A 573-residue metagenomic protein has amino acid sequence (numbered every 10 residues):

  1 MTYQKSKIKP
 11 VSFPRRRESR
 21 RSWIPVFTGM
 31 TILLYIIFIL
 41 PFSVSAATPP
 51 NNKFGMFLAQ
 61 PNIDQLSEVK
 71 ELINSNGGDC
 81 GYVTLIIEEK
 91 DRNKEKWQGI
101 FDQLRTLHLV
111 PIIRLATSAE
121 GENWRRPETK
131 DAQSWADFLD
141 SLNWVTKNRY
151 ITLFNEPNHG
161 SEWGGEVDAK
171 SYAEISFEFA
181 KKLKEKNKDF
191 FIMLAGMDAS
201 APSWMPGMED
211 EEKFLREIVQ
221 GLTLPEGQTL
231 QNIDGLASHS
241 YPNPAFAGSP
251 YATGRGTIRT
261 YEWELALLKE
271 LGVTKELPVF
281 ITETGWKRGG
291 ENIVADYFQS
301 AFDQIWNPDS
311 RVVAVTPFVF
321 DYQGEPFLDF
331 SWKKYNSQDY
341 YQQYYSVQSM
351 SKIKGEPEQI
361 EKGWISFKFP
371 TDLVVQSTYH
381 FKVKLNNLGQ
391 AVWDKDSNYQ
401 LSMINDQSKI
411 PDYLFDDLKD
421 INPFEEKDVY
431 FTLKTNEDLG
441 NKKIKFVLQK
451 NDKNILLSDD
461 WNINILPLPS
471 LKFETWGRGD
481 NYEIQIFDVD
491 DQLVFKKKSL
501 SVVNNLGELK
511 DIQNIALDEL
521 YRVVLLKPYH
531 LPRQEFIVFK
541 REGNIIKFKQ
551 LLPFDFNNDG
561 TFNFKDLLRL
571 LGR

Functional and structural regions predicted by a protein language model:
M1-S45, Q400, D406-I410: Intrinsic disorder/low-complexity segments
P49, I63-S67, R92-Q98, G121-E270 (+3 more regions): Active-site cleft segment of glycoside hydrolase catalytic domains centered on the general acid/base Glu
F54-D91, G99-R114: Catalytic domains of carbohydrate-active enzymes, especially glycoside hydrolases
F54-I73, S141-L142, T152, E291-W364: Aromatic-rich peripheral "rim/lid" segments of glycoside hydrolase catalytic domains that contact and position glycan
K434-G440, I515: Short, surface-exposed loop/turn segments at beta-strand-coil junctions that are enriched for proline with nearby
L466-E474, V538-G560: Extracellular beta-sheet/turn segments enriched in Thr/Pro/Gly and aliphatic residues
L517-P528: A short, solvent-exposed beta-strand micro-motif common in secreted/extracellular proteins
F556-R573: Alpha-helical segments with a strong preference for the paired helices of cellulosomal dockerin domains
